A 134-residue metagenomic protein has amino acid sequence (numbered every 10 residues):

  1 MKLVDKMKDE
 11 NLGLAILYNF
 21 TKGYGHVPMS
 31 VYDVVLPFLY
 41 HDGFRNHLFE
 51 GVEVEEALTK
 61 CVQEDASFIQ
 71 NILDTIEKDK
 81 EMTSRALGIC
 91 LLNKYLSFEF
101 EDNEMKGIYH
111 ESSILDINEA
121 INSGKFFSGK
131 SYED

Functional and structural regions predicted by a protein language model:
M1-G13, S131-D134: Short, extreme N-terminal leader segments that mark the start of a protein/domain
L3, G13-V62: N-terminal interaction modules that seed assembly of large macromolecular complexes
D5-E10, E111-I117: Long, charge-dense, low-complexity tracts
Y40, A66-K80: Short helix-coil junctions and helix-kink-helix linkers
E77-L92: Short amphipathic alpha-helical interaction segments
G88-D102: A short, conserved structural fragment
N103-H110: Minor-groove-contacting beta-hairpin "wing" of winged helix-turn-helix DNA-binding domains
S112-D134: Glycine-rich, aromatic-bearing surface loops/beta-hairpins
